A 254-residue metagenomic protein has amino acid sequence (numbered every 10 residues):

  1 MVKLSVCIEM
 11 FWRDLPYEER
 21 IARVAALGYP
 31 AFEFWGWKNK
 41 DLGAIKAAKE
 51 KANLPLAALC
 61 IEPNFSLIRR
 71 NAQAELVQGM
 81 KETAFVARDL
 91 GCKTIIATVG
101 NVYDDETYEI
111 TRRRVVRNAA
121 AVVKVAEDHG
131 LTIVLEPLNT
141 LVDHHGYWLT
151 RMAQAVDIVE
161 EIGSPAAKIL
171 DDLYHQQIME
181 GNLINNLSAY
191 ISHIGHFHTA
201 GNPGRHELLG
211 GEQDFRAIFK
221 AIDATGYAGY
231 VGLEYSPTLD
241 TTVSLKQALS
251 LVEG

Functional and structural regions predicted by a protein language model:
M1-G28, G91-K93, L149-D171, H175-G254: Histidine-acidic metal/acid-base catalytic patches
M1-M10, L56-L67, V99-Y103, V142: N-terminal small/glycine-rich loop or linker at the start of catalytic domains across soluble metabolic enzymes
P30-N39: A short beta-strand-loop structural module common to alpha/beta enzyme folds
E33, A58-C60, I96, V134 (+2 more regions): Conserved beta-strand positions in the central sheet of alpha/beta enzyme cores
W37, G100, L138, N202 (+1 more regions): Flexible loop residues that form catalytic and substrate-binding hotspots at small-molecule/glycan-binding clefts
K38-E50, D105: Active-site-adjacent beta->alpha loops and helix N-cap segments on the catalytic face of soluble alpha/beta enzymes
S66, R70-K168, I178: Active-site acidic/histidine proton-transfer and metal-coordination neighborhood in alpha/beta enzyme cores
